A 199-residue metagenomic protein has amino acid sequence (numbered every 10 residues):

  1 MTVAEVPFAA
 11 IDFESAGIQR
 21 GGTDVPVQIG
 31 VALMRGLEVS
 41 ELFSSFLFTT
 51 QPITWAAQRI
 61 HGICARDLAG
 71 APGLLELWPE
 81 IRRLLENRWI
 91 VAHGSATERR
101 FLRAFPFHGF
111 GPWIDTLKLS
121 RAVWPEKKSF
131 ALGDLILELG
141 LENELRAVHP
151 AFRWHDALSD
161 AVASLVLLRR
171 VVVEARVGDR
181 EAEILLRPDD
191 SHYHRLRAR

Functional and structural regions predicted by a protein language model:
M1-G111, E126, D134-E144, H149-A151: Conserved non-catalytic scaffold segment of RNase H-like nuclease domains
V3, V162-R199: Acidic two-metal-ion nuclease catalytic site recognized across multiple nuclease folds, prominently DnaQ/RNase D-T
I11, I114, S159: Active-site flanking residues adjacent to catalytic metal/cofactor-binding acidic residues
W78, L158-A161, L165: Short, amphipathic alpha-helical "lid/cap" segments that border enzyme active or binding sites
F110-A122: Conserved beta-strand -> loop -> alpha-helix junction used to position metal-binding or nucleic-acid-contacting
H149-S159: A short glycine-threonine-serine/GTX helix/turn-capping micro-motif
